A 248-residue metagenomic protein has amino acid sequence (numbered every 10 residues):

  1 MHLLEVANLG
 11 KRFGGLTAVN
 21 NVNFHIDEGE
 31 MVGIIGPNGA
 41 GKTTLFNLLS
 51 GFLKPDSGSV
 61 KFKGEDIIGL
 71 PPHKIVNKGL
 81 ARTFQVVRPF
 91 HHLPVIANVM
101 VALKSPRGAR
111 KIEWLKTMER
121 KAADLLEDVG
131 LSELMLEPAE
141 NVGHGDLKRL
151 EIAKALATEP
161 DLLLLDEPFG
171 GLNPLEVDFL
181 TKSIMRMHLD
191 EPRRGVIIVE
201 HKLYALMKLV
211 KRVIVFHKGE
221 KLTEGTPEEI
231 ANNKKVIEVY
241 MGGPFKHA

Functional and structural regions predicted by a protein language model:
H2-A248: Glycine-rich phosphate-binding loops of nucleotide-dependent enzymes
